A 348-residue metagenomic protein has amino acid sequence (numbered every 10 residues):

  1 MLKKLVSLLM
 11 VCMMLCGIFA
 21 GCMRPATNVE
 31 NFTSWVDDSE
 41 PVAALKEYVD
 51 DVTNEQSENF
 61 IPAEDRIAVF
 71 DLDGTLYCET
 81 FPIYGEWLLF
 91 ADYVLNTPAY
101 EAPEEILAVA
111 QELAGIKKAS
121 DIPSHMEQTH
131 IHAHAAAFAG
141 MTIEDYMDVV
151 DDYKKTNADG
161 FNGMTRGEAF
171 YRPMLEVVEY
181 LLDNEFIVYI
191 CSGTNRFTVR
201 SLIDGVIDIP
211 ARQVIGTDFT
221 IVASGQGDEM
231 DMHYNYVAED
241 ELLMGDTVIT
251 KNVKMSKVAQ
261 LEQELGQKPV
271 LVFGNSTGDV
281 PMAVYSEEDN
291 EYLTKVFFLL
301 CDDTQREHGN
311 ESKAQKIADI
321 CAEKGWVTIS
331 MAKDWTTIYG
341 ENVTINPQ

Functional and structural regions predicted by a protein language model:
M1-L2: N-terminal secretory signal peptides that target proteins for export/translocation
L5, L9-C12, A20-L72, T80-F81 (+3 more regions): Non-catalytic pre-domain segments flanking phosphatase-related domains
R24-W35, D50, E144-Q348: C-terminal cap/substrate-recognition subdomain and adjoining C-terminal extension of metal-dependent phosphatase-like
D38-A43, N54, E58, I83 (+4 more regions): Short, structured coil/loop segments at alpha-helix boundaries
S39, G140, M255: Electropositive phosphate-/nucleotide-binding environments in soluble metabolic enzymes
F81-Y84, L88-E168, R172: A metal-dependent, Asp-based hydrolase signature
